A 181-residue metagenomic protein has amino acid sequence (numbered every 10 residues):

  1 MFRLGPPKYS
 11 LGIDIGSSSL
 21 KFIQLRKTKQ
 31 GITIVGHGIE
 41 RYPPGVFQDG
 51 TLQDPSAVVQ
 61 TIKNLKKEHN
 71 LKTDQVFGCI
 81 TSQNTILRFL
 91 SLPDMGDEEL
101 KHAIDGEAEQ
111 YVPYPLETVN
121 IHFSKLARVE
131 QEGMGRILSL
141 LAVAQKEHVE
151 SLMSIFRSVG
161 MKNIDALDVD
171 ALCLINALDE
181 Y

Functional and structural regions predicted by a protein language model:
F2-Y42, V76-C79, L178-Y181: Gly/Thr-rich phosphate-binding beta-strand-loop-beta motif of the actin/hexokinase/Hsp70
L4-P7, N70-K72, M134: Flexible, charged surface loops at secondary-structure boundaries
L11, Q60, S139-L140: Hydrophobic residues positioned within well-ordered beta-strands of beta-sheet architectures
K29-G31, N70-L71, V112-Y114: Arginine/glycine-rich "motif VI" loop of SF2 helicases in the C-terminal RecA-like domain
I32, Q48-G50, I86-R88: Switch/connector loops and helix/strand junctions flanking conserved nucleotide-binding motifs in nucleotide-processing
G38-K67: N-terminal phosphate-binding loop and adjacent alpha-helix
I62-Q75, V159: Phosphate/pyrophosphate-binding loops at sites that engage ATP/ADP/AMP, CoA/4′-phosphopantetheine, polyphosphate
Q75, C79-E180: Active-site neighborhood for divalent-cation/phosphate handling
